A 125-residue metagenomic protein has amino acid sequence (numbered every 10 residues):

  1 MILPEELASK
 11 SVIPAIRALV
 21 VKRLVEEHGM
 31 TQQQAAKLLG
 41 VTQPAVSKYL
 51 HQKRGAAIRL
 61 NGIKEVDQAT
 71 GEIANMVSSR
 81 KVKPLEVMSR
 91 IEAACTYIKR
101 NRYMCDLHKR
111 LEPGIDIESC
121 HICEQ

Functional and structural regions predicted by a protein language model:
M1-R17: Short, Lys/Arg-enriched anionic-surface-contact patches
I13-G29: Short, amphipathic alpha-helical "recognition" segments used to contact nucleic acids or chromatin
T31-K37: Short alpha-helical "recognition helix" segments of helix-turn-helix
G40-T42: Short coil turns linking two alpha-helices in DNA-binding domains
K53-R54: C-terminal flanking helix
A57-I73: Short Lys/Arg-enriched helix C-cap and helix-to-coil transition segments that create basic nucleic-acid-contact patches
E72-Q125: Helix-turn-helix/homeodomain-like alpha-helical modules used for DNA recognition and transcription-factor dimerization
